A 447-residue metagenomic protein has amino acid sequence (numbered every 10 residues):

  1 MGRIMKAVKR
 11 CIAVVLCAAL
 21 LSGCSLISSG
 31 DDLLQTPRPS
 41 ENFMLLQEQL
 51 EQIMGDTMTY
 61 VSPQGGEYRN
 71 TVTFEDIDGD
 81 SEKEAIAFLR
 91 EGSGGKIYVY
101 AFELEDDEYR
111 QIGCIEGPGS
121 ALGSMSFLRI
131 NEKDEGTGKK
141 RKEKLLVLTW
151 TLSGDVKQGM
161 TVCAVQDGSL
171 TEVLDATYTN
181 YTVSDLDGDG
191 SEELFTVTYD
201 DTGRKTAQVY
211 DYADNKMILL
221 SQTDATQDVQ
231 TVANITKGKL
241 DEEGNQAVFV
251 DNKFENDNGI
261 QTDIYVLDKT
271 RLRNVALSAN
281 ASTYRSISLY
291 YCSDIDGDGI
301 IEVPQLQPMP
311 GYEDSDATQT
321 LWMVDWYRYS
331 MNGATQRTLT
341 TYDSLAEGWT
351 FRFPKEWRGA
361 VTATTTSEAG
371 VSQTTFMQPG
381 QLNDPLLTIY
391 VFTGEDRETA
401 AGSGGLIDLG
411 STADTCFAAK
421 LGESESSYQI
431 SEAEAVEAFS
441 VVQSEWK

Functional and structural regions predicted by a protein language model:
M1-I4, Q35, P39, F43 (+1 more regions): Intrinsic-disorder-associated interaction segments
M1-S22: Sec-dependent bacterial lipoprotein signal peptides
C24-T365, A369, T374, I407-C416 (+1 more regions): Beta-propeller-forming repeat regions
T151, L306, M377-L382, K420-E425: Secondary-structure transition/turn motif
A363-I407: Short, solvent-exposed recognition patches
D396-K447: Beta-strand-rich cores of mature extracytoplasmic or soluble domains
